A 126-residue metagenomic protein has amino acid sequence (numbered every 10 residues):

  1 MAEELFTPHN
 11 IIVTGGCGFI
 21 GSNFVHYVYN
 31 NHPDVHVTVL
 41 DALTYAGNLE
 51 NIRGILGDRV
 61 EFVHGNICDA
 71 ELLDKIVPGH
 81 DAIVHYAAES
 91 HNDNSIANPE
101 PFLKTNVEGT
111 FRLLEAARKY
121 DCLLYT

Functional and structural regions predicted by a protein language model:
M1-Y125: N-terminal Rossmann-like NAD(P)+-binding domain of SDR-like oxidoreductases, especially those catalyzing
